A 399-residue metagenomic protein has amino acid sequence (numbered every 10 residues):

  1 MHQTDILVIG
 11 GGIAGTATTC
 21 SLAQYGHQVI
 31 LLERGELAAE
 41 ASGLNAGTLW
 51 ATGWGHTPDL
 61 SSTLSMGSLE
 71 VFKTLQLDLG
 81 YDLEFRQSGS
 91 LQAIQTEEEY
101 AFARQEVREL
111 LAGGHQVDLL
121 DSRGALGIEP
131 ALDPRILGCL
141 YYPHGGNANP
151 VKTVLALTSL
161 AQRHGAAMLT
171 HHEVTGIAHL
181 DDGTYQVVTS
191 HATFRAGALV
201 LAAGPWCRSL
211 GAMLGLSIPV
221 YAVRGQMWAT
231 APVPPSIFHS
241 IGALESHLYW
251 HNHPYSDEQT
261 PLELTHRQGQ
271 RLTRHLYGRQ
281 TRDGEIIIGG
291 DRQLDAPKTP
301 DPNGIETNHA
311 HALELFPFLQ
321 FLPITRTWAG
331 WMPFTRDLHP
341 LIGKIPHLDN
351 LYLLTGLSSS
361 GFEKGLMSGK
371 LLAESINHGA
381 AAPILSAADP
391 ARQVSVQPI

Functional and structural regions predicted by a protein language model:
T4, S21, Y25, L119 (+1 more regions): C-terminal lid/capping helical subdomain adjacent to the catalytic/cofactor pocket in oxidative enzymes
D5-I30: N-terminal Rossmann-like FAD-binding beta1-loop-alpha1 element of flavoenzymes
L7-I9, F194-W206, G369: Short hydrophobic core segments
C20-Q24, L49, D82-F85, T193-F194 (+2 more regions): Active-site substrate-recognition segment that forms the wall of the catalytic cavity or substrate channel
Q24-G43: Glycine-rich FAD pyrophosphate-binding loop
G47-G124, I128, H275-L276: Dinucleotide-binding Rossmann-like beta1-alpha1 core, especially the glycine-rich loop that anchors the ADP
T63, A93-F102, Y141-S159, T299-N303 (+1 more regions): Short beta-strand to alpha-helix junction loop
L140-G197: Helical element adjacent to the flavin cofactor pocket in flavoenzyme catalytic cores
